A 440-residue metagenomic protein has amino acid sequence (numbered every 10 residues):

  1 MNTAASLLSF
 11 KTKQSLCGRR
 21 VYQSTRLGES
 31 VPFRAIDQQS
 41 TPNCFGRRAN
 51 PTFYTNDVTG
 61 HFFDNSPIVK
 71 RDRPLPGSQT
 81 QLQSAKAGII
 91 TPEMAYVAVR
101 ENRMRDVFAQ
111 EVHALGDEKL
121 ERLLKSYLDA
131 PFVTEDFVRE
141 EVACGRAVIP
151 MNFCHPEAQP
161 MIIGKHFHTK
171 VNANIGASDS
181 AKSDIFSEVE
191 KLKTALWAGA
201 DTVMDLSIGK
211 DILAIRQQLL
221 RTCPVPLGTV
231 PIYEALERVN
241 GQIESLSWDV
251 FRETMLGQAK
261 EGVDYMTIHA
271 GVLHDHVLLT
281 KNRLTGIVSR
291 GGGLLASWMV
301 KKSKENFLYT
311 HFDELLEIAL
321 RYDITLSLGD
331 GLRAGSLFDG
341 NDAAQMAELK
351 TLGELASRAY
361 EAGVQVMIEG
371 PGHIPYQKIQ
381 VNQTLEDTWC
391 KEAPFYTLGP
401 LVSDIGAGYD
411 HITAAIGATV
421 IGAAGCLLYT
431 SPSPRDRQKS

Functional and structural regions predicted by a protein language model:
M1-K165, D179: Non-catalytic terminal accessory/regulatory regions of metabolic enzymes
S84-T91, Y409-L428: Conserved phosphate/anionic-ligand binding catalytic regions in large, soluble enzymes, centered on
E135, E140, C144, V148 (+7 more regions): Alpha/beta enzyme core
N174: Residues forming anionic-ligand binding surfaces in small-molecule and nucleic-acid pockets of primarily soluble enzymes
G370-P371, V402-G406: Active-site rim loops that border cofactor/substrate pockets in soluble metabolic enzymes
F395-L398: Generic long, charged, amphipathic alpha-helical segments
Y429-P434, Q438: Conserved small/polar residues in nucleotide/adenosyl-binding loops
